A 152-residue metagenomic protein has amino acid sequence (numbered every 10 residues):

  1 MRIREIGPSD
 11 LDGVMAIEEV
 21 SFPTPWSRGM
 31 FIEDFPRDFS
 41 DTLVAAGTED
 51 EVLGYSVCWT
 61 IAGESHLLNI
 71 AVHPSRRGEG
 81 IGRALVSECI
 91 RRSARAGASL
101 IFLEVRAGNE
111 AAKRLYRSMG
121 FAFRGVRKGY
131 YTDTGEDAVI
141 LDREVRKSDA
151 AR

Functional and structural regions predicted by a protein language model:
R2-R77, V86-A96, E144-A151: Acetyl-CoA-dependent GNAT
I3, G78, E104-V105, F123: Conserved SAM-binding loop
V72, R106-A107: Short amphipathic helical patch at the helix-1/turn junction of helix-turn-helix
G80-G82: Conserved G/P- and acidic residue-centered "switch" motifs that form tight phosphate/ATP-binding loops in soluble
V86, N109-A112, G129-T134: Short glycine/proline-centered loop/turn elements that form peptide/ligand docking sites
S93-E104, R127: Conserved GNAT acetyl-CoA-binding A-motif
E104, R117, A122-V139: Conserved catalytic-core motifs of GNAT/GCN5-like acyltransferases
